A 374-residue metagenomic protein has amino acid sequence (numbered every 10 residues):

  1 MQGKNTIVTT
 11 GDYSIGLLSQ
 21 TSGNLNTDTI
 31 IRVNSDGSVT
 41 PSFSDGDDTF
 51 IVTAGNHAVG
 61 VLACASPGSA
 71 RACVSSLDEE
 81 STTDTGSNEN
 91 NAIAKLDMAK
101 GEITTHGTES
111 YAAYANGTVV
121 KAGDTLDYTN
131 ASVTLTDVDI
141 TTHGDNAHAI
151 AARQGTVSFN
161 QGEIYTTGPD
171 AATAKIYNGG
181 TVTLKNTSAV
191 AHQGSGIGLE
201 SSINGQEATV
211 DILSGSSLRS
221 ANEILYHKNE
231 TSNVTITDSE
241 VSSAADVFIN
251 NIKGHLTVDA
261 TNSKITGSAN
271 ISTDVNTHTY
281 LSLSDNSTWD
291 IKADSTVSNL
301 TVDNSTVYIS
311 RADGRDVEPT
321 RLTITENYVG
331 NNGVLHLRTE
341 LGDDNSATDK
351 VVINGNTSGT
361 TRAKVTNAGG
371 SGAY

Functional and structural regions predicted by a protein language model:
M1-Y13, T29-H57, E79-Y111, N130-N146 (+8 more regions): Beta-strand-rich solenoid/repeat architectures in extracellular/passenger domains of polysaccharide-targeting enzymes
T9-T10, L18-R32, L62-K95, Y114-S132 (+8 more regions): Right-handed parallel beta-helix/beta-solenoid
E207, S217-A221, H227-R362, T366-N367 (+1 more regions): Extracellular beta-solenoid/beta-roll
